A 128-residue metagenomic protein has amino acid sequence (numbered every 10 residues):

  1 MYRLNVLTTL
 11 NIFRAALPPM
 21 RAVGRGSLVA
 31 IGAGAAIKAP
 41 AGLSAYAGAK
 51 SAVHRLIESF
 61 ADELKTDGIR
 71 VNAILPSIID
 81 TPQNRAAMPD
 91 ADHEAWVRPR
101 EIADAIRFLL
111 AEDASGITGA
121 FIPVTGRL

Functional and structural regions predicted by a protein language model:
M1-L10, V29, V53: Catalytic Tyr-X3-Lys loop
F13, A49: Active-site helix of classical SDR
P18, D62-E63, S115: Alpha-helical segment proximal to the catalytic Tyr-Lys
M20-V23, K65: Helix-to-beta-strand junctions that scaffold the AdoMet/dcAdoMet cofactor pocket in Class I SAM-dependent enzymes
A33: Residue(s) in the substrate-gating loop at a strand-loop-helix junction that position the organic substrate next
K38-S44, T66: Active-site loop immediately N-terminal to the catalytic Tyr-X3-Lys motif of short-chain dehydrogenase/reductase
T66, A73, T81, A91-L128: C-terminal helical subdomain
